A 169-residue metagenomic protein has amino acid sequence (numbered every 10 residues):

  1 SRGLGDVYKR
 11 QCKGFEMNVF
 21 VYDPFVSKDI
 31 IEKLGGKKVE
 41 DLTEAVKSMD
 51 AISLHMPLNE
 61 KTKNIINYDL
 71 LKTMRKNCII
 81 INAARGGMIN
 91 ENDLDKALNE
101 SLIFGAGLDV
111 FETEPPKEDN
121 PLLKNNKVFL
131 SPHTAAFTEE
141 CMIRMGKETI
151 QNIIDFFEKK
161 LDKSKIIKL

Functional and structural regions predicted by a protein language model:
S1-R2, N125: Short loop/turn elements that form and flank the Walker-type P-loop nucleotide-binding site in RecA-like NTPase cores
R2-K76: Rossmann-like dinucleotide/phosphate-binding beta-alpha-beta segment
N77, A83-L169: Rossmann-like dinucleotide-binding domain for NAD(H)/NADP(H)
